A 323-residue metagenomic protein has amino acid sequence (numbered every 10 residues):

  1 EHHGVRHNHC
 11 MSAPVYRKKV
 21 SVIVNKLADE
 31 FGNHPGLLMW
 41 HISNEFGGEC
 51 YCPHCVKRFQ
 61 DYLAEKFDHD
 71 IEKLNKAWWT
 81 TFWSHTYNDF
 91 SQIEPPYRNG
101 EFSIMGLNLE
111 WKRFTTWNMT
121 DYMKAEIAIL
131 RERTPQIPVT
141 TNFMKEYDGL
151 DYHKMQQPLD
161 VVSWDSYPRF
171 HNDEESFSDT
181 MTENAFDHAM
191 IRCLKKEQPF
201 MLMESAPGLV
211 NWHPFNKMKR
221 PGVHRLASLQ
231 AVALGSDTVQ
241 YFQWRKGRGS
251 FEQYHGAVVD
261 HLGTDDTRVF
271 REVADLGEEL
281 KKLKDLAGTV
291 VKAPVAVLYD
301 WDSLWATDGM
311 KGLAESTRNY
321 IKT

Functional and structural regions predicted by a protein language model:
H2-A185: Polysaccharide-binding and catalytic clefts of secreted carbohydrate-active enzymes
F90-I93, K124, Q136, D160 (+1 more regions): Carbohydrate-binding surfaces of carbohydrate-active enzymes
